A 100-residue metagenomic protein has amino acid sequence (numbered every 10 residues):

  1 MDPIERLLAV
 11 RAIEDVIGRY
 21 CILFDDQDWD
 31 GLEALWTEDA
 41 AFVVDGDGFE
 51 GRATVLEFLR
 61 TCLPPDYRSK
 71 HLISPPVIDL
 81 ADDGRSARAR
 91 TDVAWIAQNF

Functional and structural regions predicted by a protein language model:
M1-E38: Short, low-complexity N-terminal intrinsically disordered segments enriched in polar/charged residues
W29-W95: A solvent-exposed, acidic/Ser-Thr-rich amphipathic alpha-helical stretch
